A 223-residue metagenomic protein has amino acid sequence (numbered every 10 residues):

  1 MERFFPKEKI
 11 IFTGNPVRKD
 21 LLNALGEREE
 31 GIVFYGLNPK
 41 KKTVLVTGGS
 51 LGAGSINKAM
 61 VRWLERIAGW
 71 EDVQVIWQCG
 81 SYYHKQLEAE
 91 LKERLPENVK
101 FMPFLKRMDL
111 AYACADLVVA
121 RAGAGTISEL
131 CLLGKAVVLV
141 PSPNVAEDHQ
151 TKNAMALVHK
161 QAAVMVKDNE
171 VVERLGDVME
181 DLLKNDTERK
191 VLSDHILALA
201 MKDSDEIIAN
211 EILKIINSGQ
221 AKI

Functional and structural regions predicted by a protein language model:
M1-E8, Q86-E88, T126, E147-A154: Short, glycine/polar-rich helix-capping loops at beta-to-alpha or helix-loop-helix junctions that flank or form
M1-I32, L37: Active-site-proximal region of nucleotide-activated glycan assembly enzymes, centered on histidine/acidic-rich loops
G14-N15, V140-P143, V166-N169: Short beta->alpha connector loops at strand-helix junctions that form conserved, small/polar/Pro-enriched
G26-V118, Q150-A154, V158-H159, V166-L175: Donor-nucleotide binding loops and adjacent catalytic segments primarily of GT-B fold Leloir glycosyltransferases
V33, E188-K202: A short, well-ordered alpha-helix in the C-terminal region of glycosyltransferases
M108-Q150: A donor-sugar binding/catalytic signature common to diverse glycosyltransferases and related nucleotide-sugar
V164-E170, L182-D186: Conserved acidic donor-binding segment of nucleotide-sugar-dependent glycosyltransferases
K202-I223: C-terminal alpha-helical cap of glycosyltransferases
